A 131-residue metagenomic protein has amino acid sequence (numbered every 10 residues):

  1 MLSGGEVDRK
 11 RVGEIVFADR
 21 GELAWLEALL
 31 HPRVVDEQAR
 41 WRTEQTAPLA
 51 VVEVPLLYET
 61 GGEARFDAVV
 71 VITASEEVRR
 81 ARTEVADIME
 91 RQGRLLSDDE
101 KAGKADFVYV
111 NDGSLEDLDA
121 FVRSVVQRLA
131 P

Functional and structural regions predicted by a protein language model:
M1-L49: ATP-dependent small-molecule kinase phosphotransfer cores that center on conserved nucleotide phosphate-binding segments
V7, L29-L30, A74, L96 (+1 more regions): Short beta->alpha linker loops
G21, R33, E77-V78, L96 (+1 more regions): Short alpha-helical
L26, V51, Y109, L118: Residue-level signal for inorganic ion chemistry
V35-E44, L49-R82: ATP-dependent NMP and nucleoside kinases share a basic, alpha-helical "lid"
S75, D87-A102, F121: C-terminal non-catalytic interaction appendages of large macromolecular assemblies
G103-D117: Phosphate-binding beta-loop-alpha motif at adenosine-nucleotide cofactor sites
S124-P131: C-terminal alpha-helix
